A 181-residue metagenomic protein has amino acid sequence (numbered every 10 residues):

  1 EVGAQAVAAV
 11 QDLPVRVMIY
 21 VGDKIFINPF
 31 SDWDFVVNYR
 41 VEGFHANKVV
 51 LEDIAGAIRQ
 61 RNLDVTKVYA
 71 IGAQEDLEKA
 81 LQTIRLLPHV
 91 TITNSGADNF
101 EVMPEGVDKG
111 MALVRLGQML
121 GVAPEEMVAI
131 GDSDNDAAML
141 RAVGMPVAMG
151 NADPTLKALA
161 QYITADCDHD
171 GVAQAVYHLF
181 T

Functional and structural regions predicted by a protein language model:
G3-Q5, A9, L13-I130: Conserved acidic, metal-coordinating active-site core of Asp-based, Mg2+-dependent phosphoryl-transfer enzymes
F100-T181: Mg2+-dependent phosphoryl-transfer enzymes with acidic/Ser/Thr/Gly-rich catalytic loops
